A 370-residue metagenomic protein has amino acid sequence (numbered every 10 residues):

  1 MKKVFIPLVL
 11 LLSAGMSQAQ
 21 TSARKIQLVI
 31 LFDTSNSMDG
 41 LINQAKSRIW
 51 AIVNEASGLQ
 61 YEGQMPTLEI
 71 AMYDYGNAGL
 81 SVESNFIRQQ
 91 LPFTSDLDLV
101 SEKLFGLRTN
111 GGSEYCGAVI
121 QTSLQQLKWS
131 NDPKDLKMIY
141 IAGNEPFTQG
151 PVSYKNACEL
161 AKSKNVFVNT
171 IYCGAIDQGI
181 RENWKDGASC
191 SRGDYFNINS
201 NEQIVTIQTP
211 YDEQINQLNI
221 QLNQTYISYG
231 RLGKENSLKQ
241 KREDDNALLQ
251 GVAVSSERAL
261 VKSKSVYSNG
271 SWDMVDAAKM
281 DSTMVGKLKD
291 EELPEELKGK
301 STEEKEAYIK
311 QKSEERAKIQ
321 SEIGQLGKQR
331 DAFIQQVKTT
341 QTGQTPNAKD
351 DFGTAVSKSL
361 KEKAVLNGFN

Functional and structural regions predicted by a protein language model:
M1-A23: Bacterial Sec-dependent N-terminal signal peptides
P7, Y73, V275: Residues in well-ordered beta-strands of folded domains
L12-M16, A278, A364: Generic low-complexity, intrinsically disordered sequence content enriched in small uncharged/hydrophobic residues
Q20-E202, T209-D212, S282-G286, D290 (+5 more regions): Divalent cation-coordinating acidic motifs and surrounding scaffolds that mediate Ca2+/Mg2+/Mn2+/Zn2+-dependent binding
K185-V285: A post-motif C-terminal structural segment
S301: Rossmann-like NAD(P)(H) cofactor-binding subdomain of soluble oxidoreductases
